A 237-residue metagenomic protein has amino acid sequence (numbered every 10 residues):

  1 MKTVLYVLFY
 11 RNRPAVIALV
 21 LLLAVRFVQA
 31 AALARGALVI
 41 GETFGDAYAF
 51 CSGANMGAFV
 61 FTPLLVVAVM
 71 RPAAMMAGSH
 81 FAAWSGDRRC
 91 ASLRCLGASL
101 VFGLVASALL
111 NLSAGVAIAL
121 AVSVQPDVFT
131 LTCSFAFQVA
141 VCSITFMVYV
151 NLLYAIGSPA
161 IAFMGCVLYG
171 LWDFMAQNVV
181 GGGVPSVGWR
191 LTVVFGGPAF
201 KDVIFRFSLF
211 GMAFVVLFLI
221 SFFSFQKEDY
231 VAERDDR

Functional and structural regions predicted by a protein language model:
M1-V20: Aromatic- and glycine-rich beta-strand/loop motifs that create alpha-glucan
T3, M76-S79, N151: Positions in alpha-helical segments
F9, F81, G86-L93, L152-A160 (+1 more regions): Membrane-interface helix-boundary motifs at transmembrane edges
L23-V69, L93-A162, F195-V203, F207-F210: Secretory targeting signals
V28-F50, I161-R237: Terminal transmembrane helical anchor/hairpin motif
V69-V101: Helix-loop-helix units of permease transmembrane domains in multi-pass membrane transporters, especially ABC
A73-A74, F137-V139, Y149, W172-V180: Transmembrane alpha-helices and adjacent helix-loop boundaries
